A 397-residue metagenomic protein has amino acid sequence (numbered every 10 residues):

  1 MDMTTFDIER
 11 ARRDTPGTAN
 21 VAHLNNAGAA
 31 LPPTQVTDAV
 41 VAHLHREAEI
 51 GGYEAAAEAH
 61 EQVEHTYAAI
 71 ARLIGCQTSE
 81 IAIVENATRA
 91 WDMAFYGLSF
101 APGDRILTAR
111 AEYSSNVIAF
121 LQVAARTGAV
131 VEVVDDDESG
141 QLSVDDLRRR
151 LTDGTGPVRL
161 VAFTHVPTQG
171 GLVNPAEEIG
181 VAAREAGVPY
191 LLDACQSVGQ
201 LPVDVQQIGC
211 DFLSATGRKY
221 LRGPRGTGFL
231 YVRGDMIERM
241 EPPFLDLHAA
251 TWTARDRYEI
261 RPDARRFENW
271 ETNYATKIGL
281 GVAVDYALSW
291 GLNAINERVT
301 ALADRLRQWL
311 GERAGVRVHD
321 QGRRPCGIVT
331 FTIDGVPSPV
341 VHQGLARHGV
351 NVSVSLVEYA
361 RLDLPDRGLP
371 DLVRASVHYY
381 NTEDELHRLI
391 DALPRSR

Functional and structural regions predicted by a protein language model:
M1-R397: Pyridoxal 5′-phosphate
